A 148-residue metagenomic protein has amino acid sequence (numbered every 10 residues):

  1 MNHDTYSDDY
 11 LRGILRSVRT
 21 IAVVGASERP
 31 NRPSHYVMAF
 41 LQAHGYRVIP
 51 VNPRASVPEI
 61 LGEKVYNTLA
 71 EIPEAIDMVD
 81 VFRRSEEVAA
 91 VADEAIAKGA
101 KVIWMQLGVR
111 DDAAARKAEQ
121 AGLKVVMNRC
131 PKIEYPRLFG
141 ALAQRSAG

Functional and structural regions predicted by a protein language model:
M1-S7, P58-E74, D80-A89: Glycine-rich, highly charged phosphate/nucleotide-binding loops
R29-R32, A39-I60: NAD(P)-binding Rossmann-fold cofactor-contacting core
G45-Y46, A100, L123: Short phosphate-binding/catalytic loops that engage adenosine nucleotides
E74, D112-P136: Short acidic, glycine/proline-enriched helix-loop-strand junctions
D77-M78, V102: Structural motif
A95-A118: ADP-ribose/adenylate-binding Rossmann-like module
E134-G148: A charged, well-structured terminal subsegment
